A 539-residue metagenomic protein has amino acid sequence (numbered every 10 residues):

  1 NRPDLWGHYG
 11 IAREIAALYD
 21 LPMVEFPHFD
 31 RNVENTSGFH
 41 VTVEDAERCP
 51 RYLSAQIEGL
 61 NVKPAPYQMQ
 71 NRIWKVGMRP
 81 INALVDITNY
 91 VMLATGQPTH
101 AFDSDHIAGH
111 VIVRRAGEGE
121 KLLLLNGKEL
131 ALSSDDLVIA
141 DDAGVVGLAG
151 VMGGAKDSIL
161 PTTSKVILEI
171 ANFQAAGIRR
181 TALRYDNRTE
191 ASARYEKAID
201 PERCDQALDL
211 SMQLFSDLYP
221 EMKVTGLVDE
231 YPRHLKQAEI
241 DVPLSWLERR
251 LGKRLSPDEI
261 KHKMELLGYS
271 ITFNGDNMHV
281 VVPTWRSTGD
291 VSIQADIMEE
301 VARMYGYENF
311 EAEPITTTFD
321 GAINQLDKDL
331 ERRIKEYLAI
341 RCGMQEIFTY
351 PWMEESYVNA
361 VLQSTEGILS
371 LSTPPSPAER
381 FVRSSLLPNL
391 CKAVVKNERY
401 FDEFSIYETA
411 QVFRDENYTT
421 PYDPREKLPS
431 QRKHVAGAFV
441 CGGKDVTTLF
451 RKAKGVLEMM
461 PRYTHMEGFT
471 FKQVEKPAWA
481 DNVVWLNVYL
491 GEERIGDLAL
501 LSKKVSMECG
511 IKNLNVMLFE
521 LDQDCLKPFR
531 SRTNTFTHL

Functional and structural regions predicted by a protein language model:
N1-Y307, E311-D327: RNA/tRNA-interacting regions in translation and RNA-turnover enzymes
A65, V85, E190, I199 (+3 more regions): Extended beta-strand-rich architecture
